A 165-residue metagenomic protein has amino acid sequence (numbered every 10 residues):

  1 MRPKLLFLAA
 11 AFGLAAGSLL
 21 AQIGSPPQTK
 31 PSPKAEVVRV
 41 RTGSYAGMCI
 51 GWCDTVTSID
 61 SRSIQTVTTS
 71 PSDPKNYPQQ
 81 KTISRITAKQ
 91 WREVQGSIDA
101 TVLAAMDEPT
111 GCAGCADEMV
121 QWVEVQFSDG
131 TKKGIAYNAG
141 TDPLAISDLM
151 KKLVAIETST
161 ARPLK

Functional and structural regions predicted by a protein language model:
R2-L5, A21-M48, D54, T82-S84 (+3 more regions): Short, well-ordered, aromatic-rich surface patches in folded extracellular/luminal domains
L8-S18: Bacterial N-terminal signal peptides
T57-Q65: Short, solvent-exposed coil/turn segments at beta-strand boundaries
I64-T82: Acidic/histidine-rich, surface-exposed loop or edge segments in extracytoplasmic proteins
